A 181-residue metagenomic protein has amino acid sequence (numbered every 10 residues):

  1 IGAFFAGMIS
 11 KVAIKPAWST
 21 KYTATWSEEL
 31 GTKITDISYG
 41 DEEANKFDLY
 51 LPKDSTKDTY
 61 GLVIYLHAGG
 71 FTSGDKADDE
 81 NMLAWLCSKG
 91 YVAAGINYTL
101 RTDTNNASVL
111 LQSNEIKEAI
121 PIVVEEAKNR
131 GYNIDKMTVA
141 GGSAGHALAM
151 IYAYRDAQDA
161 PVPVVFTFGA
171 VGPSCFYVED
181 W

Functional and structural regions predicted by a protein language model:
I1-F4: Hydrophobic membrane-insertion alpha-helices, especially the h-region of bacterial N-terminal signal peptides
M8-D58: N-terminal cap/lid segment of alpha/beta-hydrolase-fold proteins
T59-G69: Short beta-strand element of the alpha/beta-hydrolase
G69, N97-T102, P173: Short beta-to-alpha linker loops that shape the active-site pocket of alpha/beta-hydrolase fold enzymes
G70-S73, A77-D78, A93, I122: Serine-hydrolase catalytic-loop signature spanning alpha/beta hydrolases and amidase-signature enzymes
A77-G95: Short amphipathic alpha-helix adjacent to the substrate-entry channel of hydrolases
A107-K128: Alpha/beta-hydrolase active-site loop
P121-W181: Primarily recognizes the serine-hydrolase "nucleophile elbow" in alpha/beta-hydrolase and SGNH/GDSL folds
